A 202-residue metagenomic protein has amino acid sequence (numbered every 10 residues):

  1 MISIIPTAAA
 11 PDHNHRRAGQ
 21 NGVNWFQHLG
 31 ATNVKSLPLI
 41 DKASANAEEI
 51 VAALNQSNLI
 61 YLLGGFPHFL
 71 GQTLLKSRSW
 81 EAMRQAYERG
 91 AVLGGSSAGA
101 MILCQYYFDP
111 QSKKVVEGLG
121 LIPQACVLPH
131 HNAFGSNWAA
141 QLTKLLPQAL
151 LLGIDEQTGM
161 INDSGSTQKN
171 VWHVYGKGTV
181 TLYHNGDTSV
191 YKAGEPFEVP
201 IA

Functional and structural regions predicted by a protein language model:
M1-L59, L63, T188-Y191, I201-A202: N-terminal beta1-alpha1 cap of cysteine-dependent amidohydrolase-like domains
I2, I60, S97, V127 (+1 more regions): A residue-level signal for conserved active-site and pocket-lining positions in enzyme catalytic cores
A8-Q20, W25-H28, D109, K113-A202: C-terminal and late-domain segments of enzyme folds
A9-D12, H68, A100-I102: Gly/Ser/Thr-rich loops at beta-strand to alpha-helix junctions that form or flank small-molecule/cofactor-binding
I50-V51, S57-L59, P67-R89, A193-A202: Mature, structured domains of secreted/extracytosolic soluble proteins
L63, G71-S136: Class I SAM-dependent methyltransferase SAM-binding "motif I" and its flanking Rossmann-like core
